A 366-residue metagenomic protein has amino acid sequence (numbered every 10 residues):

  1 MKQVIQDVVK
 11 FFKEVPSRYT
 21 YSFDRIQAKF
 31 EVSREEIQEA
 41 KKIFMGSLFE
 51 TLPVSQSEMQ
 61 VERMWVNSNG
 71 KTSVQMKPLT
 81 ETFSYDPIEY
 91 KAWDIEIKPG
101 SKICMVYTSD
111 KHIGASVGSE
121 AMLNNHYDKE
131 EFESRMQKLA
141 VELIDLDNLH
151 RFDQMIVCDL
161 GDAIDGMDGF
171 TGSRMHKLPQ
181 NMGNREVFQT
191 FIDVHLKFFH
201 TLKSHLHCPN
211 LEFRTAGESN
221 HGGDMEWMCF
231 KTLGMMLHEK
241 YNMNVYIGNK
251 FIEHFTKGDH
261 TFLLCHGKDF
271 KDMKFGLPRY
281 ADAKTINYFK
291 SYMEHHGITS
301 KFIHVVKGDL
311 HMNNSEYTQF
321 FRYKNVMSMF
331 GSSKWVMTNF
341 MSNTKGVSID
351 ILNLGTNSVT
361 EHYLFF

Functional and structural regions predicted by a protein language model:
K2-T20: Short, amphipathic alpha-helical "recognition" segments used to contact nucleic acids or chromatin
S22, I26-Q27: Short alpha-helical "recognition helix" segments of helix-turn-helix
A28-E39: Short, basic interhelical loop/turn and adjoining N-cap of the next helix at nucleic-acid- or acidic-partner-contacting
I37-P53: Short, solvent-exposed alpha-helical "recognition" segments
S55-V194: N-terminal active-site segment of His-dependent metallophosphoesterases
D110, D162, H195, S219 (+3 more regions): Divalent metal-coordination and catalytic microenvironments
I164-E186, G217-E218, G222-G234, E316-T318: Metal-dependent catalytic neighborhoods of phosphoester/phosphodiester hydrolases
G234-N249, G258-L263, K268-F366: Conserved beta-sheet core of the metallophosphoesterase superfamily
